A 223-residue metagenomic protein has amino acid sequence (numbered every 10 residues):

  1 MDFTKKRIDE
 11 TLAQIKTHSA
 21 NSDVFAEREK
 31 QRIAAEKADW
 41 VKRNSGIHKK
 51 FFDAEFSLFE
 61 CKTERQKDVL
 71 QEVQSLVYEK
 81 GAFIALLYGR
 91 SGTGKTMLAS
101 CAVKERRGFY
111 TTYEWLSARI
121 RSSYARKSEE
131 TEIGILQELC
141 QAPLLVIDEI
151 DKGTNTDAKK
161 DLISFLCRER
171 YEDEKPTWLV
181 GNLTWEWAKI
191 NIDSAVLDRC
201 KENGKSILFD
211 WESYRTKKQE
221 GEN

Functional and structural regions predicted by a protein language model:
M1-V69, S206-I207, W211, R215-N223: A short, basic N-terminal segment
K62-A82: A short, well-structured juxtamembrane/interface segment
K67-Q71, V103, R107-Q141: Short glycine-rich substrate-engagement loop in P-loop NTPases that contacts/grips substrate
G81-A99: Walker A/P-loop nucleotide-binding motif
F83, Q141-L144, D173-L179: Loop/turn-to-beta-strand initiation segments
K104, L116-A118, S122-S123, I150-N223: Replace "adjacent to P-loop NTPase cores in ATP/GTP-dependent enzymes" with "adjacent to NTP-binding cores
